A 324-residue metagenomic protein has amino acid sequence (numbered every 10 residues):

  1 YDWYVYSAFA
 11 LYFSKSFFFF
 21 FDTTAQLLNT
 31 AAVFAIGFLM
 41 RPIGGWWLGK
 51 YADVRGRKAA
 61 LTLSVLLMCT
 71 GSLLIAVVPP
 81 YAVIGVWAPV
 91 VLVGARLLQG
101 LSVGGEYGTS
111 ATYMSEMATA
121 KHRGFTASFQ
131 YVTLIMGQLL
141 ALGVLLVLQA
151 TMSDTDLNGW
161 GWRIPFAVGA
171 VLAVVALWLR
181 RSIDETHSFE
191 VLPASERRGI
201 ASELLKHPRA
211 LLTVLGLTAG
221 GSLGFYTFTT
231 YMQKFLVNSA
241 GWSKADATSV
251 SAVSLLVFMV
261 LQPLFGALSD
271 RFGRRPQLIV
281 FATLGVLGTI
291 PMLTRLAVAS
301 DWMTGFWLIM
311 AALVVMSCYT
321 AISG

Functional and structural regions predicted by a protein language model:
Y6-S7, P208-F258: Extracytoplasmic gate region of multi-pass secondary transporters
A10-I43, V90: Extracellular/periplasmic helix-loop-helix junction of adjacent transmembrane segments in MFS-like secondary
F19, L66-G85, T283-W302: C-terminal ends and interior cores of transmembrane alpha-helices in multi-pass membrane transporters/permeases
A31-K50, L67-G71, A252-F265: Central cavity-lining transmembrane alpha-helices of secondary-active solute carriers, predominantly the Major
V54-L66, R271-T283: Cytoplasmic membrane-interface "Motif A"-like loop-to-helix N-cap segments of 12-TM Major Facilitator Superfamily
V78, I84-G104, M303-I322: Hydrophobic core of transmembrane alpha-helices in multi-pass small-molecule transporters, especially MFS/SLC-type
S102, G124-Q149, L172: Glycine-rich segments within core transmembrane alpha-helices of 12-TM secondary carriers
R275-G324: C-terminal transmembrane helical hairpin of 12-TM major facilitator-type secondary transporters
